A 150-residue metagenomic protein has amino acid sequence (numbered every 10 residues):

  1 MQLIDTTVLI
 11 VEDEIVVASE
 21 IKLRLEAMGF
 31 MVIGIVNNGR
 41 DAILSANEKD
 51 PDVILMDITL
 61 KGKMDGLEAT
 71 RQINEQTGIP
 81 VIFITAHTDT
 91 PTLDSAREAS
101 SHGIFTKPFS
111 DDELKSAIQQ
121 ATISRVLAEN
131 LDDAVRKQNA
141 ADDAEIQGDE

Functional and structural regions predicted by a protein language model:
E14-G34: Two-component/phosphorelay signaling modules centered on CheY-like receiver
K22, I35-V53: Acidic, metal-coordinating helix/loop segments flanking the phosphotransfer/catalytic sites of two-component signaling
N38, M64-E68: Acidic catalytic/metal-coordinating carboxylates
L44, L67-I79: Short amphipathic alpha-helix used as the core "switch/output" element in two-component signaling
D57-I58, T85: Active-site residues of response regulator receiver
E68, T88-T106: Alpha4 helix (beta4-alpha4-beta5 surface) of REC/receiver domains from two-component response regulators
G78-T88: A short, hydrophobic beta-strand element within the central beta-sheet of small alpha/beta folds
P91, F109-T122, V126, N130: C-terminal output helix
